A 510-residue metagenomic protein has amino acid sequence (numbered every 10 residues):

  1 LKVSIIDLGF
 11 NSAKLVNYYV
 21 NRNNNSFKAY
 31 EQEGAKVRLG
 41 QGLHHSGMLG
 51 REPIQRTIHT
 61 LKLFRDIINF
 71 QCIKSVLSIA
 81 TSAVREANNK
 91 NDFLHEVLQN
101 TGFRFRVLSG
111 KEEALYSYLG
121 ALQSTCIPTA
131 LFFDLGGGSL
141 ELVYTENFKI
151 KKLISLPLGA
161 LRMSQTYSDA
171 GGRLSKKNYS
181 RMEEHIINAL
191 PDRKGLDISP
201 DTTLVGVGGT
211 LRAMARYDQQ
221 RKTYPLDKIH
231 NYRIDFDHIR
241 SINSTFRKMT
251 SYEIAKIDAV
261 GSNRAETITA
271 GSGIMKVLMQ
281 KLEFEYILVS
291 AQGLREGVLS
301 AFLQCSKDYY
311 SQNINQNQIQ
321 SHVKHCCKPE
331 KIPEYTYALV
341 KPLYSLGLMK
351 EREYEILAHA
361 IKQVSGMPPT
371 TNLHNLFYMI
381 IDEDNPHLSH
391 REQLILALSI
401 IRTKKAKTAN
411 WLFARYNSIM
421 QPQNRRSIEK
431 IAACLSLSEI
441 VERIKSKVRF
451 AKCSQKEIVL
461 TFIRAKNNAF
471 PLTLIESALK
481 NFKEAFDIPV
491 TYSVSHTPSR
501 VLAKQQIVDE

Functional and structural regions predicted by a protein language model:
L1-A29, A121, T125-L156, G209-A213: Gly/Thr-rich phosphate-binding beta-strand-loop-beta motif of the actin/hexokinase/Hsp70
G9-S12, F70-I73, Q99, G136-G138 (+2 more regions): Short flexible coil/turn linkers enriched for glycine and charged/polar residues that connect secondary-structure
N17, G42-F70, T81-A87, F93 (+9 more regions): Helical "lid/coupling" subdomains associated with nucleotide-phosphate turnover
N24-V37, I68-Q71: N-terminal glycine-rich anion-binding loops that anchor highly charged ligand groups
G40-H44, A465-N467: A short, flexible beta-alpha/helix-coil linker loop
S75-S78: Conserved beta-strand/loop subsegment of P-loop NTPase cores
Y344-L346, A414-E510: Divalent metal-dependent phosphate-bond-processing catalytic cores, especially two-metal-ion Mg2+/Mn2+ enzymes that act
